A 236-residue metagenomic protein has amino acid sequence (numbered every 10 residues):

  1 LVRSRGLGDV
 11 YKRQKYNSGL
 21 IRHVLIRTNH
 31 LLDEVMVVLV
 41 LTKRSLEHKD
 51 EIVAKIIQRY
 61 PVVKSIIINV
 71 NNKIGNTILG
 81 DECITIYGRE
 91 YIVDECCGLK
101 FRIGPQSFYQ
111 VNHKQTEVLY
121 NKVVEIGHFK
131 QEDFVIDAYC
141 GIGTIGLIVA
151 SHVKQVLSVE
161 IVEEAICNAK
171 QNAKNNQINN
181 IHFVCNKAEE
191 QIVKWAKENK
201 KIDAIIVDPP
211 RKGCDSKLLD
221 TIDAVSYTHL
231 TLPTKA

Functional and structural regions predicted by a protein language model:
L1-L7, Y11, H229-A236: Single conserved hydrophobic/aromatic residue that forms the stacking wall/gate of nucleotide- or nucleobase-binding
R5-K15, L20, K43-I67: Internal alpha/beta scaffold segment
D33-L41, K100-G104: Short, aliphatic-rich beta-strand segments
L41-R44, V111: A general boundary/transition motif marking the beginning of the first structured unit of a protein
H48-D50, A54-Q58, V62-L230: Rossmann-like S-adenosyl-L-methionine
